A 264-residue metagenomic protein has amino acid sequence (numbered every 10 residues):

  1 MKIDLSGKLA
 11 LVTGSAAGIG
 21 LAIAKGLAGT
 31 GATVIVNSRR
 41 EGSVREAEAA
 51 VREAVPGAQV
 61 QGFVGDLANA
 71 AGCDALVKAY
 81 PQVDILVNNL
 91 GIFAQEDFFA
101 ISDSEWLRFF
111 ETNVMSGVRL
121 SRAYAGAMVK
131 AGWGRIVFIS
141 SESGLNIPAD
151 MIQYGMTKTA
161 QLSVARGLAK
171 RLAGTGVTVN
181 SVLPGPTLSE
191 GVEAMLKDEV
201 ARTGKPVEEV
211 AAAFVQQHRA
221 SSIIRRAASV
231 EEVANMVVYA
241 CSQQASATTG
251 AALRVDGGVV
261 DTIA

Functional and structural regions predicted by a protein language model:
M1-D4, N146, V237-V238, T249-A264: Short C-terminal tail/terminal secondary-structure segment of NAD(P)H-dependent dehydrogenase/reductase domains
L9, A16-A17: Conserved glycine-rich cofactor-binding loop
D97-F98, E105-F110, H218: Substrate-binding pocket helix/loop in short-chain dehydrogenase/reductase
S121, T157, A165: Active-site helix of classical SDR
G126, K170-R171: Alpha-helical segment proximal to the catalytic Tyr-Lys
S141: Residue(s) in the substrate-gating loop at a strand-loop-helix junction that position the organic substrate next
A173, T178, T248-G250: Short, small/polar-rich loop/turn modules that mediate ligand/substrate recognition or access, typified
